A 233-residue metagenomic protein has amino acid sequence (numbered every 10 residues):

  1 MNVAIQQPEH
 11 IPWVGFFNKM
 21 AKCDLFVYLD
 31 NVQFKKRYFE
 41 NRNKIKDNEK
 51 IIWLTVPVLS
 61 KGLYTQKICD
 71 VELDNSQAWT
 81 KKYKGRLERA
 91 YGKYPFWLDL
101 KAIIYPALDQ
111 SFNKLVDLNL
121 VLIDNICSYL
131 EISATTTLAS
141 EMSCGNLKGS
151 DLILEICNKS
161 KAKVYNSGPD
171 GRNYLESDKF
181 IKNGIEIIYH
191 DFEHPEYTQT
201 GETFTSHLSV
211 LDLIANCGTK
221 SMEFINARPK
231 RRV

Functional and structural regions predicted by a protein language model:
M1-V233: Residues lining hydrophobic/aromatic ligand-binding pockets adjacent to catalytic sites
